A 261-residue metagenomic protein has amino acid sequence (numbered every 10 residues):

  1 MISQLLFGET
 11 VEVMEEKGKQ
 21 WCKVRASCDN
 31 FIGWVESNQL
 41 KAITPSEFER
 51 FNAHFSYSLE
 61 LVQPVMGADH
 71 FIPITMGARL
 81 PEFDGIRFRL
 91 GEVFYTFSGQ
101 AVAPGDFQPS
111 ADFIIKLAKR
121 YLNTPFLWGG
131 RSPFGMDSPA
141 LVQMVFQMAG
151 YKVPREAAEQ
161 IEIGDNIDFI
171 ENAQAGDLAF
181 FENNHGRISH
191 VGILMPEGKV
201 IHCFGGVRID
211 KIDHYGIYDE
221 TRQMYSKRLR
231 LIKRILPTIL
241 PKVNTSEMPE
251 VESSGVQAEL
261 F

Functional and structural regions predicted by a protein language model:
M1, H70, N166-F169: Short, conserved secondary-structure segments in the cores of folded domains
S3, F7-T10, R25-V65, H70-T124: Boundary regions of SH3-family modules and the immediately adjacent low-complexity/disordered segments in eukaryotic
E16, C22-R25, H190-M195: Short beta-strand-centered aromatic/proline hotspots
E16, G85, F181-N184: Short, surface-exposed secondary-structure boundary micro-motifs
L40-A42, P104, I167, M195-F261: Aromatic- and glycine-rich peptidoglycan recognition patches
F48-V62, M144-Q160, M195: Short, basic/aromatic beta-hairpin or loop at an interaction surface
A118, G130-A149: Active-site nucleophilic cysteine motif
Y151-I209, Y215: ...with weaker cross-activation on analogous glycine-rich loops/strands in unrelated enzymes
